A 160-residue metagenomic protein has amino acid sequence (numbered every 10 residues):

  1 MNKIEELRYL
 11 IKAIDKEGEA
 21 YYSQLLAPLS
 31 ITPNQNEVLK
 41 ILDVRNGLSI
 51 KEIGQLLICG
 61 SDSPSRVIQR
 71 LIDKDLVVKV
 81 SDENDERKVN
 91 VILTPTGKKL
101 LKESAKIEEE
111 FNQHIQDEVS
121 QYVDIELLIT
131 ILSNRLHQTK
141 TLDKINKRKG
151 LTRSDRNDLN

Functional and structural regions predicted by a protein language model:
M1-L29, L76, V91, N160: N-terminal leader segment of winged-helix/HTH proteins
K12, K40-V44, A105: Short, locally clustered residues in the helix-turn-helix/winged-helix DNA-binding domain
A20-G60: N-terminal helix-turn-helix DNA-binding core of bacterial DNA-binding proteins
L39, I53, I68-K74: Basic amphipathic alpha-helical segments that dock to polyanions
I50-K51, D62, Q69, V89: Residues within helix-turn-helix
R70-L127: Charged, amphipathic alpha-helical coiled-coil/dimerization segments
K102, K106-N160: Terminal interaction helix/tail motif
